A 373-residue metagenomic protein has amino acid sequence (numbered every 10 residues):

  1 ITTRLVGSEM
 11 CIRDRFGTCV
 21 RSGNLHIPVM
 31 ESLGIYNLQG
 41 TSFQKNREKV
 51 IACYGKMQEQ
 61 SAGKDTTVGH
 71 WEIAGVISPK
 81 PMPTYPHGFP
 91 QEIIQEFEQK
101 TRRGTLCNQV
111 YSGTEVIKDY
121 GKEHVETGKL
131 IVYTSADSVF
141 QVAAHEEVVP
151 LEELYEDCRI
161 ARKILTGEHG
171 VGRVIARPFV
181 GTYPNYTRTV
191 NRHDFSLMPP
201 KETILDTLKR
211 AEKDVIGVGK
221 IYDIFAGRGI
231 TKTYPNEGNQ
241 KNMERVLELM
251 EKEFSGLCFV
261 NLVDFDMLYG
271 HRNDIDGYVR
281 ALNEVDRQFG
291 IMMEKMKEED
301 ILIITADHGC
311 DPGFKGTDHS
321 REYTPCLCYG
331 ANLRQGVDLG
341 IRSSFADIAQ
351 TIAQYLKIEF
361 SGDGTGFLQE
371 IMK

Functional and structural regions predicted by a protein language model:
I1-G7, C11-I12: Single conserved hydrophobic/aromatic residue that forms the stacking wall/gate of nucleotide- or nucleobase-binding
R4, R280-H319, I352: Metal-dependent active-site segment of extracytoplasmic phospho-/sulfohydrolases and closely related
R13, D318-E359: Substrate-binding rim/cap in mid-to-C-terminal beta-strand-loop elements of soluble/periplasmic
Q39-G256, D264-L268: His/Asp/Glu-rich, glycine-adjacent segments that coordinate divalent cations and/or stabilize oxyanion chemistry on
I73, L208, V260, D307 (+2 more regions): A residue-level signal for conserved active-site and pocket-lining positions in enzyme catalytic cores
G219-K220, V260-D264, I304-G316, C328-G330: Active-site proximal loops enriched in glycine and acidic residues that flank catalytic Cys/His/Asp and coordinate
D264-F265, G277, A281: Conserved structured catalytic cores and adjacent interaction surfaces of nucleotide-binding/hydrolyzing enzymes
K357-K373: Polar, surface-exposed loop/tail segments that function as active-site lids or cofactor/substrate-recognition elements
